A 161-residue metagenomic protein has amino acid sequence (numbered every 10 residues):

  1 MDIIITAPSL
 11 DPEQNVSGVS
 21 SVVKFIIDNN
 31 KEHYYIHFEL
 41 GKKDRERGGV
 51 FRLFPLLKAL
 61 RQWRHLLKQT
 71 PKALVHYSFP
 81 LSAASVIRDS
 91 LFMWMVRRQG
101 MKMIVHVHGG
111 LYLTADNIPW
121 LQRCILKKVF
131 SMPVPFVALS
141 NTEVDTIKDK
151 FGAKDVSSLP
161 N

Functional and structural regions predicted by a protein language model:
M1-D44, T70, G100: N-terminal subdomain of nucleotide-sugar transferases
T6-S9, F38, S78, H106 (+1 more regions): Short hydrophobic segments within beta-strands
F51-L67: Glycine-rich, highly charged phosphate/nucleotide-binding loops
V75-Q99: An aromatic- and histidine-rich active-site surface loop
P80-A84, M101-W120, P135: A short, histidine- and acid-enriched strand-loop-helix "catalytic/donor-clamping" loop that lines the nucleotide-sugar
F92-K102, P119-P135: Membrane-proximal helix-turn-helix segments that form the acceptor-binding/catalytic region of lipid-linked
L126-K127, S131-N161: Donor nucleotide-sugar binding/catalytic pocket of nucleotide-sugar-dependent glycosyltransferases
